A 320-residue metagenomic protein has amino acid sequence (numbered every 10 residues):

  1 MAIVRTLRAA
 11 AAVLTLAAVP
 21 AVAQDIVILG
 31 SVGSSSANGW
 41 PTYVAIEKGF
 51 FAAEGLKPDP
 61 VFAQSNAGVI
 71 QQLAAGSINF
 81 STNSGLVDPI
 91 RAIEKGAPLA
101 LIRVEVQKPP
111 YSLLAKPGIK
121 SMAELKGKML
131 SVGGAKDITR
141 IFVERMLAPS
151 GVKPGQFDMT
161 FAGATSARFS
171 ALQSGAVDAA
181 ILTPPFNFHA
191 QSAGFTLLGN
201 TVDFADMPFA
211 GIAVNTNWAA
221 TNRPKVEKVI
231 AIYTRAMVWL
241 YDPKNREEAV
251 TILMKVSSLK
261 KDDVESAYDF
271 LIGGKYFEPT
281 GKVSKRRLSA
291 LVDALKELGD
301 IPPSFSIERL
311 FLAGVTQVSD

Functional and structural regions predicted by a protein language model:
M1-A11: Bacterial N-terminal signal peptides that target proteins for export
L14-A17: Repetitive helical segments and hydrophobic/amphipathic motifs
V19-A23: Sec/Tat signal peptide C-region and signal peptidase I cleavage site
Q24-A162, R168-S174, D178-P184, L197-T201 (+1 more regions): Short, glycine-/small- and polar/acidic-enriched structural segments that line small-molecule recognition paths
G30-W40, T82-S84, A164-T165, A236-E248 (+2 more regions): Short, charged helix-to-loop "capping" segments that act as catalytic/coupling loops
V87, S166-S257: Pocket-lining segment of extracytoplasmic ligand-binding domains
A220-I301: Secondary-structure end/capping motifs
S289-D320: Conserved C-terminal helix/tail region of periplasmic/extracytoplasmic solute-binding proteins
